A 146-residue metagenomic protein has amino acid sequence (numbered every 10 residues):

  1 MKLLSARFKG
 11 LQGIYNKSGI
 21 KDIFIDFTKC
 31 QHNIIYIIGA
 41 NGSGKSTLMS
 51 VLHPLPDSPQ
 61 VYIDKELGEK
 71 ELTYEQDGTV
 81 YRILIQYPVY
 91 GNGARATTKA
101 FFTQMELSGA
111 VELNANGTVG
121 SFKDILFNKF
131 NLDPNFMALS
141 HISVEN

Functional and structural regions predicted by a protein language model:
M1-G109: Extreme N-terminal "head/tail" segments of very large remodeling/mechanoenzyme assemblies
N92-N146: Electropositive, glycine-dotted interaction segments that contact anionic polymers or phosphate-rich ligands
